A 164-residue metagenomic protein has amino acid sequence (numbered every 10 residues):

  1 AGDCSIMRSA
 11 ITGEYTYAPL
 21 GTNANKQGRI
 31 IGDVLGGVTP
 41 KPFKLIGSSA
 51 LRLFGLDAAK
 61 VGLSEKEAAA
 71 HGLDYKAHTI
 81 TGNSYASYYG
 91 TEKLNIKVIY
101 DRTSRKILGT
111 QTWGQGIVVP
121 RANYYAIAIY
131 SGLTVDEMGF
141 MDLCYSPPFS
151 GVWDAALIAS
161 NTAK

Functional and structural regions predicted by a protein language model:
A1-S64, F149-K164: A conserved FAD-binding loop/helix module that cradles the flavin
L56-V61, A69-K164: Flexible, glycine-rich terminal cap/loop adjacent to redox cofactors in electron-transfer oxidoreductases
